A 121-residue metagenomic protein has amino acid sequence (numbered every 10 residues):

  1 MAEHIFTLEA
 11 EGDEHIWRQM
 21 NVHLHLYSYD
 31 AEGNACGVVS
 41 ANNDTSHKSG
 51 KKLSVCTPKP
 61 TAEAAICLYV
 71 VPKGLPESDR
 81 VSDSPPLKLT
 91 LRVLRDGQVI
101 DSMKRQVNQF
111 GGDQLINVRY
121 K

Functional and structural regions predicted by a protein language model:
M1-H47: Acidic/polar, low-complexity intrinsically disordered N-terminal segments immediately downstream of a Sec signal
E3-I5, G50-S54, L115: Intrinsic-disorder/low-complexity, polar/charged segments enriched in Ser/Thr/Lys/Arg/Asp/Glu/Gln
H4, A64-I66, L87: Exposed beta-strand face motif in extracellular beta-rich ectodomains
G12-E14, P72-G74, R95-G97: Beta-strand elements of well-folded, non-transmembrane domains
W17-H23, V81-L89: Short coil-to-beta strand junction motifs in C2/discoidin
D30-S82: Mature extracytoplasmic domains of secretory-pathway proteins
L91-V93: Short beta-strand scaffold segments in enzyme catalytic cores
D96-K121: C-terminal partner/receptor-binding element of secreted or periplasmic proteins
